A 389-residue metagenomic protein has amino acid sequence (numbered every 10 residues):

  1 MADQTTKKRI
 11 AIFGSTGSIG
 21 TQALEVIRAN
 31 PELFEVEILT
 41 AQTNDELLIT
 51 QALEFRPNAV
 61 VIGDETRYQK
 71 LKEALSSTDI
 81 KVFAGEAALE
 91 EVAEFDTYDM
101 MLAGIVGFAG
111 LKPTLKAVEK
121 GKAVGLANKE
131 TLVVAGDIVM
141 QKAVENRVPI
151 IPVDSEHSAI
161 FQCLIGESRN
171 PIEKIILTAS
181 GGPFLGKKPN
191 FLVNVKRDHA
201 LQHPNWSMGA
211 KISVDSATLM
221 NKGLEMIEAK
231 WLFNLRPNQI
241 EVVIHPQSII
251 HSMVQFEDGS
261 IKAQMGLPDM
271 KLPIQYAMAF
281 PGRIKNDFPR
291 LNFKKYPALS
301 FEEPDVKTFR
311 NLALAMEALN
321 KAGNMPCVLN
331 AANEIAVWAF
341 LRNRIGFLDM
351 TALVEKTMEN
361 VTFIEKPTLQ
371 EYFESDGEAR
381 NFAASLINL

Functional and structural regions predicted by a protein language model:
M1-L389: Catalytic, metal-anchored helix/loop core of enzyme active sites in primary metabolism
